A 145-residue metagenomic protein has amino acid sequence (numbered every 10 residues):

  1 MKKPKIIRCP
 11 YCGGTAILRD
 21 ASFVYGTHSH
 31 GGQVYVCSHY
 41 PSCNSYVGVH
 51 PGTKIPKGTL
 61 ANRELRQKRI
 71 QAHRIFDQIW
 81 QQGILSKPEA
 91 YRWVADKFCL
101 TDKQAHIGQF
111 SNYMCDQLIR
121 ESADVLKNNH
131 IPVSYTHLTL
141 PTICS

Functional and structural regions predicted by a protein language model:
K3, A16-R19: Charge-dense, helix-prone N-terminal extensions
K3-P4, G32: Flanking scaffold residues of small Cys/His-coordinated metal-binding clusters
C9-C12, C37-Y40: Short cysteine-rich clusters marking metal-coordination/redox-active sites
R19-F23, H50-T53: Short Cys/His-rich "knuckle" micro-motifs
F23-V34: Short linker/helix segments within small regulatory modules
S38-A61: Short metal-binding segments enriched for Cys and/or His
K68-S134, L138: Long, contiguous alpha-helical scaffold regions
H137-S145: Single conserved hydrophobic/aromatic residue that forms the stacking wall/gate of nucleotide- or nucleobase-binding
